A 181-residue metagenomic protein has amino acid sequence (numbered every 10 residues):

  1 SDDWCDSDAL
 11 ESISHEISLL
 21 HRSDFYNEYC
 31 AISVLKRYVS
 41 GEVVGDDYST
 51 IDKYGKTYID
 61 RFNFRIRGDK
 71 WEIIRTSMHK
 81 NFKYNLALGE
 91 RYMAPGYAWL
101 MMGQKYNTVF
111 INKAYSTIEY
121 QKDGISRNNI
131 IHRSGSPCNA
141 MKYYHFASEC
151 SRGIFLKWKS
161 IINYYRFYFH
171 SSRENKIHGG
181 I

Functional and structural regions predicted by a protein language model:
S1-I130: Nucleotide-sugar donor-binding/catalytic module of glycosyltransferases that assemble extracellular/cell-envelope
H15, N81, K142, F146 (+1 more regions): Charged/polar, solvent-exposed surface patches and flexible loops
R22, S151-R152, G180: Solenoid-like repeat scaffolds
S116-Q121, N128-F155: Catalytic core of nucleotide-sugar-dependent glycosyltransferases
S134-K142, L156-I181: Non-catalytic, C-terminal membrane-associated alpha-helical segments of glycosyltransferases
